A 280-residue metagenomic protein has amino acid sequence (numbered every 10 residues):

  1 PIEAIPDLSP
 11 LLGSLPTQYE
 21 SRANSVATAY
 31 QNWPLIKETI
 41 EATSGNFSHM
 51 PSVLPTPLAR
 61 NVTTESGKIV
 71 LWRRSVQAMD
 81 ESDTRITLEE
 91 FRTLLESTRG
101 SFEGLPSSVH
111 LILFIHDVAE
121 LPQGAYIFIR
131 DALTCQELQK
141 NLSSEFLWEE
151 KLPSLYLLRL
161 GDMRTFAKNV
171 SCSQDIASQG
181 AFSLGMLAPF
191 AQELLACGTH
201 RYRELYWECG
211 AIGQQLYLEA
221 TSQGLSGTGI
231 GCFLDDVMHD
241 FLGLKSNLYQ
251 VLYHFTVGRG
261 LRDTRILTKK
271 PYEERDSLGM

Functional and structural regions predicted by a protein language model:
P1-C209, Q215, Q223-M280: N-terminal accessory segments that position/regulate proteins before the catalytic core
A220: Hydrophobic pocket-lining residues that define ligand/cofactor binding sites across diverse proteins
